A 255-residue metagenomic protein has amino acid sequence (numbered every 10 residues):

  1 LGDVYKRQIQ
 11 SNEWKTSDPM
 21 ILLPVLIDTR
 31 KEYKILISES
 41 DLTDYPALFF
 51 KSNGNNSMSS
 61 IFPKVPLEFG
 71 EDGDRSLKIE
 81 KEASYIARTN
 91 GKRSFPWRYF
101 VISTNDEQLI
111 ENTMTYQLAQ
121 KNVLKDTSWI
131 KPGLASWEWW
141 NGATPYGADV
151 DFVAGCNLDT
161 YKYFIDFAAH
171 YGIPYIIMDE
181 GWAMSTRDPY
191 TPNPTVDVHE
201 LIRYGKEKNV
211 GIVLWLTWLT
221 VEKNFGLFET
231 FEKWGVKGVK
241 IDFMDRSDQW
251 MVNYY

Functional and structural regions predicted by a protein language model:
G2-N122: N-terminal accessory beta-strand-rich subdomains and adjacent acidic, glycine-rich linkers that precede catalytic cores
P24-I27, I35-I37, W97-V101, S136-E138 (+4 more regions): Generic structural hydrophobic/aromatic packing signal, biased to beta-strands
A47, L109, Y146, E222-N224: Short acidic, gly/pro-rich beta-turn/loop elements at beta-sheet edges and active-site/ligand-binding grooves
Y85-R88, F164, L201, L227: Generic recognition of flexible, low-complexity loop/linker segments
G91-Y175: An acidic-aromatic substrate-binding cleft motif
D179-Y255: Aromatic- and carboxylate-enriched substrate-binding clefts and catalytic-loop regions of carbohydrate-active enzymes
